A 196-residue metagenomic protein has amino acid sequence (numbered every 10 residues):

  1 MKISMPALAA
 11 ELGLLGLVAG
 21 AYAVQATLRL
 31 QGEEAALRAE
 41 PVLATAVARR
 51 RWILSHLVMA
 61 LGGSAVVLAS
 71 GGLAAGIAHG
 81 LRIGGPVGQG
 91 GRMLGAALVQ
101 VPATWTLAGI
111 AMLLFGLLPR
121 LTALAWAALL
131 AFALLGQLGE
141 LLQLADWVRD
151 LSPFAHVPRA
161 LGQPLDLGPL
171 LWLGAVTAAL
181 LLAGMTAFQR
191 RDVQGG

Functional and structural regions predicted by a protein language model:
M1-M5, L124-G196: Terminal transmembrane helical anchor/hairpin motif
P6-L30: Long, hydrophobic alpha-helical segments
G20-A23, S70, A74, T106-I110 (+2 more regions): Hydrophobic/aromatic residues in alpha-helical transmembrane segments
A23-L43: Transmembrane helix boundary and interhelical loop/hinge segments in multi-pass membrane proteins
L43-R50, P119-R120: Juxtamembrane helix-boundary/capping and inter-helix hinge elements in multi-pass membrane proteins
A48-L61: Membrane-interface alpha-helices at helix entry/exit sites of multi-pass transporters
V58-M112, L171-G174: Secretory targeting signals
V101-L134: A structural motif at transmembrane helix-loop-helix junctions in multipass membrane proteins
